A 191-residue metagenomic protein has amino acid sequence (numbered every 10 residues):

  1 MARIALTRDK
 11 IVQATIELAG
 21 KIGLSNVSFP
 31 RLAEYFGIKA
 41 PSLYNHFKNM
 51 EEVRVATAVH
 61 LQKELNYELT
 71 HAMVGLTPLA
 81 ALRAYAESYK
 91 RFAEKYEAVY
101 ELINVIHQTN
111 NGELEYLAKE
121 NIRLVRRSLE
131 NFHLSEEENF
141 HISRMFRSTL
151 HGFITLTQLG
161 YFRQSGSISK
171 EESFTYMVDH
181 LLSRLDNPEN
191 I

Functional and structural regions predicted by a protein language model:
M1-L6, E189-I191: N-terminal intrinsically disordered/low-complexity leader segments
A5-I16, G20, S25-N26, G37 (+3 more regions): An amphipathic alpha-helix adjacent to DNA-recognition modules
P30, P41: Residues within helix-turn-helix
A33: The alpha-helix within a helix-turn-helix
T57, L61, L65, Y85 (+6 more regions): Hydrophobic/aromatic residues within well-ordered alpha-helical segments
T70, Q108-E136, F140-M145, L156 (+1 more regions): Amphipathic alpha-helical packing segments from all-alpha helical-bundle domains
T70-A98, N110, L134-E136, I142-F146: Hydrophobic alpha-helical connector segments
K95, L102, S148-S167, H180-I191: Amphipathic C-terminal alpha-helical segment
